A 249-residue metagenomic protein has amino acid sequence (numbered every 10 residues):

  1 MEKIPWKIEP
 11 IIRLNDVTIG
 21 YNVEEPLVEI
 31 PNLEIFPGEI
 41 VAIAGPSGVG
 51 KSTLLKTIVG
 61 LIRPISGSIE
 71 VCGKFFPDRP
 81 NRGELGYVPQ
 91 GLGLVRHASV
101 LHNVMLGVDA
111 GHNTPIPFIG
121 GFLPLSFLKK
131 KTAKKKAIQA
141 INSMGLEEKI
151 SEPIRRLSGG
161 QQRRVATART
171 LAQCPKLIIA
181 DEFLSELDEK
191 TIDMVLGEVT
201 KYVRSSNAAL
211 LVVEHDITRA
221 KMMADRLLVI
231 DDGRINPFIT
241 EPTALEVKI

Functional and structural regions predicted by a protein language model:
A44-P46: The feature captures the beta-strand-to-loop junction immediately N-terminal to the Walker
V59: Helix-to-loop junction immediately C-terminal to a conserved catalytic motif
G67-G83: Conserved ABC transporter NBD signature motif
P153-L157: Conserved ABC ATPase signature
T167: Hydrophobic anchor residue at the start of the ABC signature
I178-D181: Catalytic Walker B motif of ABC-type/P-loop ATPase nucleotide-binding domains
E214-H215: H-loop/switch region of ABC-family ATPase nucleotide-binding domains
